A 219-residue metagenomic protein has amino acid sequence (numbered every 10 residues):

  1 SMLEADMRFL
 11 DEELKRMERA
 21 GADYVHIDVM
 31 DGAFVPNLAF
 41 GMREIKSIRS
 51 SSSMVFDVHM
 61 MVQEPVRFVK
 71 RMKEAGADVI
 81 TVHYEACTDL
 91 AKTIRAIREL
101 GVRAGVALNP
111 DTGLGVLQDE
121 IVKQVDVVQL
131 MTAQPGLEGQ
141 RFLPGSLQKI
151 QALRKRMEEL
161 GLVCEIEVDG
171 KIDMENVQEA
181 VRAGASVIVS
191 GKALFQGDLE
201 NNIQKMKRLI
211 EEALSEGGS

Functional and structural regions predicted by a protein language model:
S1-T81, E85-T88, A96-E99, R103-A104 (+6 more regions): Conserved N-terminal beta1-alpha1 strand-loop-helix module at the mouth
V29, Y84, L108-P110, T132-A133 (+2 more regions): Short secondary-structure boundary segments
M30, A39, R103, Q134-L137 (+2 more regions): Short glycine/serine/threonine-biased micro-segments
H59, A107, E167-D169: Solvent-exposed beta-strand sheet faces enriched in polar/charged residues
T112-L114, G136, F195-Q196: Short gly/pro/ser/thr-enriched loop/turn and capping motifs at secondary-structure boundaries
Q129-Q134, Q140-R182, S186-V187, A193: Active-site/ligand-binding-proximal alpha/beta "capping" segment
S219: Active-site anion/phosphate-binding pocket segments in diverse small-molecule metabolic enzymes
